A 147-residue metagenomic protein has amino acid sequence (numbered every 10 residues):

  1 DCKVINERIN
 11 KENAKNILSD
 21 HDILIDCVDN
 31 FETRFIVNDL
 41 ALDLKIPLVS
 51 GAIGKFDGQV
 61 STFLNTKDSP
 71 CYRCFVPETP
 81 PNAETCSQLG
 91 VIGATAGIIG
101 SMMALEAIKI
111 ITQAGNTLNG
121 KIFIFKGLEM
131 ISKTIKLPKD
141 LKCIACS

Functional and structural regions predicted by a protein language model:
D1, E12-S147: Glycine-rich phosphate/adenylate-binding loop
K3-R8: Conserved acidic residues
